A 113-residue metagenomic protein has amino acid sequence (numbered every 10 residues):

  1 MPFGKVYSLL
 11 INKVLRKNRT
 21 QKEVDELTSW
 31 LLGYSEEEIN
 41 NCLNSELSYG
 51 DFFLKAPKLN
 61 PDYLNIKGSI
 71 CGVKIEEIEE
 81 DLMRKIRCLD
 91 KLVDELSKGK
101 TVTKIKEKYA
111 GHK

Functional and structural regions predicted by a protein language model:
M1-K113: A charge-rich, low-complexity, intrinsically flexible signal that marks solvent-exposed coils, linkers, repeats
